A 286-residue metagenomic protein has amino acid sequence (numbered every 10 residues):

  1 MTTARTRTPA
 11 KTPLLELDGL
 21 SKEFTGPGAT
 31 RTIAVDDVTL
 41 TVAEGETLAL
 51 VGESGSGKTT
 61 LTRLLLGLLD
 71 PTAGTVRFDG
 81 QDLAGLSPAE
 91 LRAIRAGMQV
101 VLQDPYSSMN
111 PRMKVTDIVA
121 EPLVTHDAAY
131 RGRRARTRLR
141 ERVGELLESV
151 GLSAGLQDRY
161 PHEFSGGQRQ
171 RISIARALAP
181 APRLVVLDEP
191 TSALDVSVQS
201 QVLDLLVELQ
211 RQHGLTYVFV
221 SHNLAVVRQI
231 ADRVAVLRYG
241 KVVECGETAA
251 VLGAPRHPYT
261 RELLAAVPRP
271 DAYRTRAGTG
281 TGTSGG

Functional and structural regions predicted by a protein language model:
T2-A4, A10-P13, G26-P27, R31 (+1 more regions): Short catalytic/signature loops enriched in Gly
P27-T30, L83-Q99, D117, T125 (+2 more regions): ABC ATPase NBD coupling module
G74-D82: Conserved ABC transporter NBD signature motif
D82, A135-G155, L264-A265: Conserved ABC ATPase "signature" region
Y160-F164, Q168: Conserved ABC ATPase signature
A181: Conserved catalytic motifs of ABC-family nucleotide-binding domains
V242-G246: ABC ATPase "signature
